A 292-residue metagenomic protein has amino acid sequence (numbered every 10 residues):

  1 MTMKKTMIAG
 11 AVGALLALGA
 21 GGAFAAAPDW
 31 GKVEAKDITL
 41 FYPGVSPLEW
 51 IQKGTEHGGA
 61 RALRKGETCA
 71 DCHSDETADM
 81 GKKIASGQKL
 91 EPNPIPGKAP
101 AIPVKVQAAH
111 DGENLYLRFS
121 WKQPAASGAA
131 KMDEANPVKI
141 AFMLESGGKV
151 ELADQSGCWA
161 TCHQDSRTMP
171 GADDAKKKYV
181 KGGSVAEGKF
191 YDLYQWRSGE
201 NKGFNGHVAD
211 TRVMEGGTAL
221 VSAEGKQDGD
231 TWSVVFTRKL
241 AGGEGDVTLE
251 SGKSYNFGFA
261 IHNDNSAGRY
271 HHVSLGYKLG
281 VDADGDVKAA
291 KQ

Functional and structural regions predicted by a protein language model:
M1-F24: Gram-negative bacterial Sec-dependent N-terminal signal peptides
A25-E56, A70, A78, A141-Q195 (+1 more regions): Acidic/polar low-complexity flexible segments
A62-T77, A101: C-type cytochrome heme c attachment motif
G81-K98: Short cysteine/histidine-rich metal-coordination sites, predominantly Zn2+-binding motifs
E113-Q123, W232-R238: Short, well-ordered beta-strand segments enriched in hydrophobic/aromatic residues
Q123-A130, E244-G245: Short amphipathic, basic-aromatic surface patches that mediate peripheral association with negatively charged
D174-K226: Short helix-loop boundary/capping segments
A223-D230, D246-S251: Exposed beta-sheet edge/beta-hairpin loop segments within beta-rich domains
